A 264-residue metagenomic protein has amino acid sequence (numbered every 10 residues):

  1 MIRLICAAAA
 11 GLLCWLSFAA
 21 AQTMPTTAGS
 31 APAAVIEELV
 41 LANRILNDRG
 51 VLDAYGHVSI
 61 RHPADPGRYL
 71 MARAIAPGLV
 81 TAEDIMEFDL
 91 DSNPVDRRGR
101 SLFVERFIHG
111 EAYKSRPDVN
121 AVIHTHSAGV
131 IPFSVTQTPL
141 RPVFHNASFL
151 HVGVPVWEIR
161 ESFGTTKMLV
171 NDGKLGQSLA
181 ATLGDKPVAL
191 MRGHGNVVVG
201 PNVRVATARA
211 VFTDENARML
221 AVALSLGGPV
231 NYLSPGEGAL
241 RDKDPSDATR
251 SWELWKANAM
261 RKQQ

Functional and structural regions predicted by a protein language model:
M1-L4: Positively charged n-region of N-terminal signal peptides that target proteins for export
C6-S17: Bacterial N-terminal signal peptides
Q22-Q264: Glycine-rich flexible loops
